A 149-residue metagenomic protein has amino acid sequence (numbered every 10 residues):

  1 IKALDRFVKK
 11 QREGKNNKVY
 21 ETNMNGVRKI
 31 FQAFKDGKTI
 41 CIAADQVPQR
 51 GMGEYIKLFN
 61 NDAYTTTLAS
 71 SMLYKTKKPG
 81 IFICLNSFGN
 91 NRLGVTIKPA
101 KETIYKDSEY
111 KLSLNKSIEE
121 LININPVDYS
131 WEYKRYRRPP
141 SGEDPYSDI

Functional and structural regions predicted by a protein language model:
I1-M24: Membrane-interfacial amphipathic helices and adjacent loop/beta segments that form the lipid-substrate binding surface
M24-I149: Non-catalytic C-terminal accessory region of glycerolipid acyltransferases and related lyso-lipid remodeling enzymes
